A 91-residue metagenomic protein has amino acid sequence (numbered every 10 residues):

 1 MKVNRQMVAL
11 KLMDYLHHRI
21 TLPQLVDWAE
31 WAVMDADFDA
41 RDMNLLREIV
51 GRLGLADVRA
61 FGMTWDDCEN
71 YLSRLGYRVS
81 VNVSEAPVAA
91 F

Functional and structural regions predicted by a protein language model:
M1-F91: Acidic, Ser/Pro/Thr-rich low-complexity regulatory regions and the short amphipathic helical interaction modules they
